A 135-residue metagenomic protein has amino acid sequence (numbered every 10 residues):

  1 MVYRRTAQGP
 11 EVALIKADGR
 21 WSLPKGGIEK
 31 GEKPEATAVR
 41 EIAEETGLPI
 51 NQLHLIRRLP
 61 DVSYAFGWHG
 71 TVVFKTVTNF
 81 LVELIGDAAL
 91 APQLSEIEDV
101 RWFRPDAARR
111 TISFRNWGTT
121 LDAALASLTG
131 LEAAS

Functional and structural regions predicted by a protein language model:
M1-P24: N-terminal strand-loop-strand
R4, I50, T129-E132: Secondary-structure transition/hinge residues
I28-T119: Unchanged
R110-S135: Charged phosphate-binding loop/patch that engages nucleotide di/tri-phosphates or the phosphate backbone of nucleic
